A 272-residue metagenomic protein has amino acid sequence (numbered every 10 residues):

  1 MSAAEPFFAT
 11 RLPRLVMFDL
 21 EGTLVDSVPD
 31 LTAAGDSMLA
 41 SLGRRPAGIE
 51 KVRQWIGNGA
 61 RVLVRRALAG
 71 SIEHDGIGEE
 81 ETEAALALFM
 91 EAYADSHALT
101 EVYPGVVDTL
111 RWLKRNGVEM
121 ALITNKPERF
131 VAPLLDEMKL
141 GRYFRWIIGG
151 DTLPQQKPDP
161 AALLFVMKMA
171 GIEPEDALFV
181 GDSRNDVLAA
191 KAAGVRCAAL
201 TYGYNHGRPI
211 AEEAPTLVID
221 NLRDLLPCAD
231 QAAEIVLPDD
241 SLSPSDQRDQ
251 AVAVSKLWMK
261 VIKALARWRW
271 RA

Functional and structural regions predicted by a protein language model:
S2-V16, E128, A132-A272: Asp-based, Mg2+/Mn2+-dependent phosphohydrolase catalytic module
A4, F8-L20, L24-D108, W112-N116: N-terminal helical cap/lid subdomain that shapes the substrate entry/recognition surface in HAD-like hydrolases
N58, N116-G117, Y143, E213: Structured helix-beta-strand junction loops
